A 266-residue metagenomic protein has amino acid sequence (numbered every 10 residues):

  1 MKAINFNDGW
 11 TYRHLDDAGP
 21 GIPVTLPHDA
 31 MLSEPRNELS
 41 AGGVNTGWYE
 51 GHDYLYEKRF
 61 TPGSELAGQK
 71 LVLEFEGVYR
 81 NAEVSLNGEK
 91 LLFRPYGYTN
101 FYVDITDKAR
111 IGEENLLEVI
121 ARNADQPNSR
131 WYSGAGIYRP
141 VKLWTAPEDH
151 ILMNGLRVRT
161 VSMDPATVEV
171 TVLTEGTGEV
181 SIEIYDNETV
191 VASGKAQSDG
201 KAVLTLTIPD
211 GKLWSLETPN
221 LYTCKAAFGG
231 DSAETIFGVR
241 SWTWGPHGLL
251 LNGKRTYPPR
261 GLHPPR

Functional and structural regions predicted by a protein language model:
K2-D16, A30, E34, T46 (+3 more regions): Accessory beta-strand-rich segments of carbohydrate-active enzymes
A82-S85, I184, A226, L249: Short aromatic-centered micro-motifs
V84-L86, P165-A196, A202-L206: Beta-strand-rich binding/interaction modules
N100-D107, K201-D210: Exposed aromatic-hydrophobic patches
N115-V119, T218-G229: Short, aromatic- and glycine-rich surface loops/edge beta-strands on solvent-exposed regions
I137, A192, D231-E234: Extracellular and select intracellular beta-sandwich modules with Ser/Thr-enriched, small-residue motifs on
E148-G176: Surface beta-strand/loop "capping" patches
G155-R157, L213, K225-R266: N-terminal carbohydrate-binding accessory modules
